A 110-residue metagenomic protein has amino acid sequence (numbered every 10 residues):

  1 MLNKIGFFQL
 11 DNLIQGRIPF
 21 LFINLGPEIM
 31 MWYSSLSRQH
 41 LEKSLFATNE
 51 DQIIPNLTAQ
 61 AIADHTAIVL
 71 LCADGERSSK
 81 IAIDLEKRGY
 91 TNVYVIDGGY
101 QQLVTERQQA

Functional and structural regions predicted by a protein language model:
M1-F20, L25-A67, A73-A110: Rhodanese-like catalytic fold shared by cysteine-dependent sulfurtransferases and DSP/PTP-type phosphatases
